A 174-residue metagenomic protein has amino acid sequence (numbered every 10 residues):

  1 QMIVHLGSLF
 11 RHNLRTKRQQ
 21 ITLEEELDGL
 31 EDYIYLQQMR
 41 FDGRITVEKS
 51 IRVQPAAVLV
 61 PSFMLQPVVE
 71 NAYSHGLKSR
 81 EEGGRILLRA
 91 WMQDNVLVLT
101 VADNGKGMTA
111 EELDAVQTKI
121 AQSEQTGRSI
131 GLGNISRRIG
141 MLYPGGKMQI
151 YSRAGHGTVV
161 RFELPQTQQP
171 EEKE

Functional and structural regions predicted by a protein language model:
Q1-Q149, V159-R161: Two-component histidine phosphotransfer core
M148-E174: C-terminal end segment of the histidine kinase catalytic
